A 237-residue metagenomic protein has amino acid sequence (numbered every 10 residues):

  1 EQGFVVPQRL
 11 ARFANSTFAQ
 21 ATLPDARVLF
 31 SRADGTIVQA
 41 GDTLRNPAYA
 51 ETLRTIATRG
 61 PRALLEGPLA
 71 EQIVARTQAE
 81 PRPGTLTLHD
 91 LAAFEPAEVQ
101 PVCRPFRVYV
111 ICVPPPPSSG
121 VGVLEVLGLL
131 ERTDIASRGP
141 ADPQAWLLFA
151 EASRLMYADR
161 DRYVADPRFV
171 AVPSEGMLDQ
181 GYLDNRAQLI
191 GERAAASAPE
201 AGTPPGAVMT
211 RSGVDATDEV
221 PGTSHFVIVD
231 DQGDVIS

Functional and structural regions predicted by a protein language model:
E1-E66, A70-S118, L178-D179, A187-E200: Noncatalytic scaffold domains of N-terminal-nucleophile
D34, R132-S237: Internal maturation/activation junctions in enzymes
T43, V113, P117-V121, P143 (+2 more regions): Short, conserved micro-motifs enriched in small and acidic residues
A50, E66, A70, V123 (+3 more regions): Hydrophobic face of alpha-helices
T55, L129-R132: Active-site catalytic microenvironments for nucleophilic, acid-base chemistry
C103-P105, V110-V113, G122, V227-I228 (+1 more regions): Structural recognition of the beta-strand scaffold that forms the well-ordered cores of secreted hydrolase catalytic
